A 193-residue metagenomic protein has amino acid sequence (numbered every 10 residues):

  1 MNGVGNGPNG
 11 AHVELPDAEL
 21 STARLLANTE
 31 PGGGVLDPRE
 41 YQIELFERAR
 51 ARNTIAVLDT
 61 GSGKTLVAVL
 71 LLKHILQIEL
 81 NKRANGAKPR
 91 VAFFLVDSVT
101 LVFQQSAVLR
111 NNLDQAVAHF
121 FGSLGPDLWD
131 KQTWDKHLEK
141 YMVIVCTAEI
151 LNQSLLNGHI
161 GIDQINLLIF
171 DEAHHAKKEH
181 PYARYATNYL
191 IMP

Functional and structural regions predicted by a protein language model:
G10-V57: Conserved pre-motif I regulatory segment
I43-T54, S62-G86, T187-L190: Walker A/P-loop NTP-binding motif
A51-A56, K88-A92, Y141-M142: Pre-Walker A (Motif I) flank of P-loop NTPase domains
T60, T65-L70, G86-N111, E149: Conserved Walker A/P-loop ATP-binding site and its immediately adjacent core in helicase/helicase-like ATPase domains
E79-K88, R110-L113, D135-E139, G158-D163 (+1 more regions): Conserved catalytic network of the ASCE P-loop NTPase/AAA+ motor domain
F93, S106, L113-L128: Conserved RecA-like helicase motor-core motifs
P126-I144: Conserved motor-coupling elements within RecA-like helicase/translocase cores
Y141-I144, A148-N152, L156-P193: SF2 helicase catalytic motif II
